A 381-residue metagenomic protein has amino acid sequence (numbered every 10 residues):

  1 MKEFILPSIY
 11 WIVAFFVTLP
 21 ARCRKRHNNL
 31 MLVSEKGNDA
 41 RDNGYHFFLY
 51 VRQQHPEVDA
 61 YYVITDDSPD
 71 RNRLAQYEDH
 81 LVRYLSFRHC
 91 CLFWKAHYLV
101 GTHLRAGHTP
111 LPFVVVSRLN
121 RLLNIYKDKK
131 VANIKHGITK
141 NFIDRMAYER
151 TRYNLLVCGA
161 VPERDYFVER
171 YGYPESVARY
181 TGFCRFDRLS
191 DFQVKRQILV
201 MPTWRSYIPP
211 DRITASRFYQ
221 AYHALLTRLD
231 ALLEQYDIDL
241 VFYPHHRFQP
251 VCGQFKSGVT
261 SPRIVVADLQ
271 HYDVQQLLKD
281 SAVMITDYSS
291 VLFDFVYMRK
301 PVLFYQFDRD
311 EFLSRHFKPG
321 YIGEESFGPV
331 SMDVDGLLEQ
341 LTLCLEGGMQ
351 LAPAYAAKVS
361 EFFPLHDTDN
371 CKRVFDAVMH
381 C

Functional and structural regions predicted by a protein language model:
M1-E3, A14, T18-A21, V334-C381: C-terminal amphipathic helix plus adjacent low-complexity, charged tail appended to glycosyltransferase catalytic
K2-C23, I143-A224, H246, E346 (+1 more regions): A nucleotide-sugar donor-handling region in carbohydrate enzymes
M31-R188: Active-site and donor-binding regions of nucleotide-sugar-utilizing enzymes
V33-E35, H97-L104, K135-G137, V200-P210 (+2 more regions): Short loop/turn segments at strand-loop or loop-helix junctions that form parts of catalytic or ligand-binding pockets
D42-F48, R52, T181-G258, S331-D333 (+1 more regions): Conserved catalytic-core segment of nucleotide-activated headgroup transferases in glycan assembly
E57-Y61, T151-L156, L240, D280-V283 (+1 more regions): Short active-site oxyanion
V82-C91, H246-F293: Donor nucleotide-activated moiety binding/catalytic core segment of transferases that use nucleotide-activated donors
S290-F363: Catalytic binding pocket for nucleotide-activated donors in carbohydrate/polymer assembly enzymes
